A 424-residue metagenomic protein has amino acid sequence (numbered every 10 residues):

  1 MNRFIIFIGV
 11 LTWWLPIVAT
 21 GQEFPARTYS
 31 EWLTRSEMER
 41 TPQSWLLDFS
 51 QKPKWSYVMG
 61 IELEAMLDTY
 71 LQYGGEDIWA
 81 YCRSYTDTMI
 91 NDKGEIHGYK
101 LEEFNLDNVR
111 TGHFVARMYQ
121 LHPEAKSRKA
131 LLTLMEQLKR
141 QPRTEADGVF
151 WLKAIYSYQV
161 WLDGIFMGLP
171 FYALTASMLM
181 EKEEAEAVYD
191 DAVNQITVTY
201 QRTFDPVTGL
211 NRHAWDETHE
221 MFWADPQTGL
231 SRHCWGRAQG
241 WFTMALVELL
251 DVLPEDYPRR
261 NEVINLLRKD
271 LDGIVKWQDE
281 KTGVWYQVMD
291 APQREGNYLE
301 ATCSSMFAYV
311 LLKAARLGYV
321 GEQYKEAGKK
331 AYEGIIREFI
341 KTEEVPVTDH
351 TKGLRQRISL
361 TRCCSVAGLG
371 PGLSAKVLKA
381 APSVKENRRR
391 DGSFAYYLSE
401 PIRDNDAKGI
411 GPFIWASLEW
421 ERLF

Functional and structural regions predicted by a protein language model:
M1-E23: Bacterial Sec-dependent N-terminal signal peptides
V10, F24-G60, Q72-A80, T88-N108 (+8 more regions): CBM-like carbohydrate-recognition segments
S36, A65-D68, T88, T133 (+10 more regions): Alpha-helical scaffold segments in carbohydrate-active enzymes
Y73, H122, T175-D190, L249-N261 (+1 more regions): Inter-helical turn/loop segments and adjacent helix faces that build the functional surface of alpha-helical bundle
A80-R83, M89-D225, G229-S231, G370-K376: Extended ligand-binding groove/face enriched in aromatic
L210-G236, T243, V247-N265: Surface-exposed beta-loop-beta
W241-P292, G296: Oxyanion-binding "anion nests"
